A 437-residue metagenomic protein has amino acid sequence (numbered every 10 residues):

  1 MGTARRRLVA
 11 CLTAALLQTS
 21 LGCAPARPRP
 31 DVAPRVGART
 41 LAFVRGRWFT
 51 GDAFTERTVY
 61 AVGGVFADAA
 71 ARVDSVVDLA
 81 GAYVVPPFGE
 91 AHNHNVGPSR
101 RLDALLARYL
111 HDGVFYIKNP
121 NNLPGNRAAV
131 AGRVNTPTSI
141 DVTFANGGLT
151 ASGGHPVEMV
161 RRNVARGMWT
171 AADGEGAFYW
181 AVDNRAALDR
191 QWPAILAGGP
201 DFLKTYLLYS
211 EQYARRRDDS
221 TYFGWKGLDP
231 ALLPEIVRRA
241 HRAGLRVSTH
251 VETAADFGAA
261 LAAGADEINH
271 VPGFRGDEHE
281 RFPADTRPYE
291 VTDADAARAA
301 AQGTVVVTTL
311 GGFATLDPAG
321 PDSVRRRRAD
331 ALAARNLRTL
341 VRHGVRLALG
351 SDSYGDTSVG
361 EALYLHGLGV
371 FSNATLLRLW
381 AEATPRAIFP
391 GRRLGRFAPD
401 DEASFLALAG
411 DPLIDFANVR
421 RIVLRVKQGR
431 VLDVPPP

Functional and structural regions predicted by a protein language model:
M1-L12: Bacterial N-terminal signal peptides that target proteins for export
A10-S20: Bacterial N-terminal signal peptides
C23-R72, G410-D415, R430: N-terminal metal-binding scaffold of metallo-dependent hydrolase/deaminase domains
L41-F43, A71-R101, F115: Replace "His-x-His-based motif
F88, D103-S220, W225-L245, A294-T315 (+1 more regions): Divalent-metal coordination cores built from histidine and acidic residues
N95-P98, L123-A128, L208-A214, E252-G258 (+3 more regions): Active-site environment of divalent metal-dependent phosphoester hydrolases
R217-A331, H343-A348, R386-I388, A409: Active-site core of metal-dependent hydrolases
R327-D411: His/Asp/Glu-enriched, well-ordered alpha-helical/loop segment that forms or immediately abuts the divalent-metal
